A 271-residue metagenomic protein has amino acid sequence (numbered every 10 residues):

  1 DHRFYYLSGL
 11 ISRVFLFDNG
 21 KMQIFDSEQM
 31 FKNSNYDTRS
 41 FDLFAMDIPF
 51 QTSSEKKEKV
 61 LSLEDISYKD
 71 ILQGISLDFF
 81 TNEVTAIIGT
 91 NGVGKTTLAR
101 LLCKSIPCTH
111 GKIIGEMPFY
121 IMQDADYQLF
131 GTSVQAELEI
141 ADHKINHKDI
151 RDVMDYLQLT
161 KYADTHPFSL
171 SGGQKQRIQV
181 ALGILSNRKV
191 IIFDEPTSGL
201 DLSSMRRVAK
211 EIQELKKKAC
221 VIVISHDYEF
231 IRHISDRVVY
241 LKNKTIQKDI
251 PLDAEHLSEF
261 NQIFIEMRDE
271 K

Functional and structural regions predicted by a protein language model:
D1, A219-I224: Conserved H-loop
F17, K21-D42, T245-D269: Conserved beta-strand-loop-alpha-helix hinge in the C-terminal portion of ABC ATPase nucleotide-binding domains
I88-T90: The feature captures the beta-strand-to-loop junction immediately N-terminal to the Walker
H147-Y162, I184: Conserved ABC ATPase "signature" region
H166-L170, Q174: Conserved ABC ATPase signature
V180: Hydrophobic anchor residue at the start of the ABC signature
I191-E195: Catalytic Walker B motif of ABC-type/P-loop ATPase nucleotide-binding domains
D201: ABC-family nucleotide-binding domains
